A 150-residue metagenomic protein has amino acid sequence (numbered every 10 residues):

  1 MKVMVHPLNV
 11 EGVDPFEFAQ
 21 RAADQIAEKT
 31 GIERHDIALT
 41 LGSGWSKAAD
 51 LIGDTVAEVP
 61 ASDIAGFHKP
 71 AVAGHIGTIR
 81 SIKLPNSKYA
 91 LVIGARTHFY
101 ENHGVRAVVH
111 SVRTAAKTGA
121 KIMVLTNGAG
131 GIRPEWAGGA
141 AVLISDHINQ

Functional and structural regions predicted by a protein language model:
K2-Q150: Metabolite-binding pocket within alpha/beta catalytic cores that recognizes anionic/polar moieties
